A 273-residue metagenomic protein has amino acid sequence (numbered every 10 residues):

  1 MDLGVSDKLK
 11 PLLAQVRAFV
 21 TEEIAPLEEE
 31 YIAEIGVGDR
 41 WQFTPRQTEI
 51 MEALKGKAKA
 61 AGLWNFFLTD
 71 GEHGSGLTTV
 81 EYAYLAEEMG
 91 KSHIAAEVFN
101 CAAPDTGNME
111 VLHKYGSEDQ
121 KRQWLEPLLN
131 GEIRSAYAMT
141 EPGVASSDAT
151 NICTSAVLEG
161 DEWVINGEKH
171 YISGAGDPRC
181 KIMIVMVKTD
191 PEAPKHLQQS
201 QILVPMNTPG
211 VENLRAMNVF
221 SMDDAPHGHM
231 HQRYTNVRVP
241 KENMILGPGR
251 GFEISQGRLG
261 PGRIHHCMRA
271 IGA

Functional and structural regions predicted by a protein language model:
M1-A102, K114, D119-Q123, P127: Amphipathic, small/basic residue-rich leader segments at the start of a protein or domain
L3-A14, Q201, E212-A273: Glycine-rich beta->alpha junctions and the first turn(s) of the following alpha-helix
G62, L68, L85-K91, M186-K188 (+2 more regions): Short Ser/Thr-interspersed hydrophobic loop/turn segments at strand-loop and sheet-helix junctions that line or gate
M109-Y115, Y137-A138, E192: Flexible, glycine-rich active-site loops centered on histidine and acidic residues that chelate a metal or position
G131-T140: A short, Trp-centered hydrophobic/proline-enriched beta-strand micro-motif
A145, H170-D177, P261-H265: Glycine-rich phosphate/pyrophosphate-binding beta-alpha loops
T154-V157: A structural signal for short hydrophobic beta-strand segments in well-ordered beta-sheet cores
E162, N166-L214: A short core secondary-structure module
